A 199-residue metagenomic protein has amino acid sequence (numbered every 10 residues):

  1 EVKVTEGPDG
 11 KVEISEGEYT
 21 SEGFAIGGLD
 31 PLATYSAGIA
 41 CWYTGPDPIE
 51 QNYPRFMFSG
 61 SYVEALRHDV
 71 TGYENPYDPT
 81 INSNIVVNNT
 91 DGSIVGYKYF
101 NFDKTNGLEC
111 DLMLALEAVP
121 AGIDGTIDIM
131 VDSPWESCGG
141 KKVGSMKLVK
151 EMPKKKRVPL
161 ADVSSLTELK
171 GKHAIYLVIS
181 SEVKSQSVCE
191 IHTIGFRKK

Functional and structural regions predicted by a protein language model:
T5-K199: Extracytoplasmic
